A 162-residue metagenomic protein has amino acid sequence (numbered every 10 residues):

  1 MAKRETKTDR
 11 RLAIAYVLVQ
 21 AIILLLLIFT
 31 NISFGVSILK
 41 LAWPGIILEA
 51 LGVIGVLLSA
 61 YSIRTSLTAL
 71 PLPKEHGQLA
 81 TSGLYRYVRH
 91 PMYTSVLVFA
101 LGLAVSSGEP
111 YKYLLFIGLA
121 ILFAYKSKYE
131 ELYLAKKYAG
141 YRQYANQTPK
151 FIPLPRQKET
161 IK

Functional and structural regions predicted by a protein language model:
M1-T81, V98-K162: Membrane-anchoring alpha-helices and their flanking helix-loop junctions
R86-T94: Histidine-centered phosphotransfer motif of kinases
